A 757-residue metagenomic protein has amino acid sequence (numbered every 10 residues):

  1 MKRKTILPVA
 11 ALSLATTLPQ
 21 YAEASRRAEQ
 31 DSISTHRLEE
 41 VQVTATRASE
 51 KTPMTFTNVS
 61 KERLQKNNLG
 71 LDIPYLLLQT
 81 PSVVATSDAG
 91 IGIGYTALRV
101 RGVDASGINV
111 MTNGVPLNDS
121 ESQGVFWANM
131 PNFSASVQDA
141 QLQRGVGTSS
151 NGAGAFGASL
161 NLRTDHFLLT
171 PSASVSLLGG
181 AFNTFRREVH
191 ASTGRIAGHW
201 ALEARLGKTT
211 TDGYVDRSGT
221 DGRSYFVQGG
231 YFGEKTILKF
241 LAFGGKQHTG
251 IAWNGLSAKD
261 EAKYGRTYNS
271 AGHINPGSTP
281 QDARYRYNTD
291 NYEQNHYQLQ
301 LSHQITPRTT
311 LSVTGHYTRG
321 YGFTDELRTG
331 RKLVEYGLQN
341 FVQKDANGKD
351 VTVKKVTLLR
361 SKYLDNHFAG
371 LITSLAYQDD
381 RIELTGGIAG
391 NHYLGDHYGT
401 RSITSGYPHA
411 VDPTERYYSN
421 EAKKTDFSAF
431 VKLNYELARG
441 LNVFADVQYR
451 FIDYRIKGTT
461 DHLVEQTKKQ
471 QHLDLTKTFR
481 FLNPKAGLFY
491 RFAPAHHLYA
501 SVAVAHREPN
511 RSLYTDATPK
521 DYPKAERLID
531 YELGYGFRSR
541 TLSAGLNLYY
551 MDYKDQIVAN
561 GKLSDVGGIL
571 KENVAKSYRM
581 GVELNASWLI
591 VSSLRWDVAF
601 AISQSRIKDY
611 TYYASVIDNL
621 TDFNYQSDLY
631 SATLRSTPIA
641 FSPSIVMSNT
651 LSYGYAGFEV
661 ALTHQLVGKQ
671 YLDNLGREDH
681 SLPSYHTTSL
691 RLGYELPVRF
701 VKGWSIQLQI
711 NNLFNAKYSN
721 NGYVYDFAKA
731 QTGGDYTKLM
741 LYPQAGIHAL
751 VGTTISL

Functional and structural regions predicted by a protein language model:
R37-G70, A97: N-terminal periplasmic "start-of-domain" segments of outer-membrane beta-barrel proteins
P74-P116, Q138: Extracytoplasmic beta-strand/coil segments of soluble accessory domains associated with Gram-negative outer-membrane
P116-R144, R163, D260: Short acidic/polar hinge/loop motifs at secondary-structure boundaries that mediate gating or recognition
S172-S174, G179-T210, V215-A252, Y292 (+3 more regions): Transmembrane beta-barrel wall of Gram-negative outer-membrane proteins
Q304, T310-H316, F489-R491, H497-A503 (+5 more regions): Membrane-embedded beta-barrel scaffold of Gram-negative outer-membrane proteins
A389-A493, E508-P509, L513-T515, Y612: Signature of Gram-negative outer-membrane beta-barrel scaffolds
R439, Y550-D552, E572-N674, S756: Gram-negative outer-membrane beta-barrel transporters
W596, R606, Q665-L672, Y694-L757: C-terminal beta-signal and adjacent terminal beta-strands/loops of Gram-negative outer-membrane beta-barrel proteins
